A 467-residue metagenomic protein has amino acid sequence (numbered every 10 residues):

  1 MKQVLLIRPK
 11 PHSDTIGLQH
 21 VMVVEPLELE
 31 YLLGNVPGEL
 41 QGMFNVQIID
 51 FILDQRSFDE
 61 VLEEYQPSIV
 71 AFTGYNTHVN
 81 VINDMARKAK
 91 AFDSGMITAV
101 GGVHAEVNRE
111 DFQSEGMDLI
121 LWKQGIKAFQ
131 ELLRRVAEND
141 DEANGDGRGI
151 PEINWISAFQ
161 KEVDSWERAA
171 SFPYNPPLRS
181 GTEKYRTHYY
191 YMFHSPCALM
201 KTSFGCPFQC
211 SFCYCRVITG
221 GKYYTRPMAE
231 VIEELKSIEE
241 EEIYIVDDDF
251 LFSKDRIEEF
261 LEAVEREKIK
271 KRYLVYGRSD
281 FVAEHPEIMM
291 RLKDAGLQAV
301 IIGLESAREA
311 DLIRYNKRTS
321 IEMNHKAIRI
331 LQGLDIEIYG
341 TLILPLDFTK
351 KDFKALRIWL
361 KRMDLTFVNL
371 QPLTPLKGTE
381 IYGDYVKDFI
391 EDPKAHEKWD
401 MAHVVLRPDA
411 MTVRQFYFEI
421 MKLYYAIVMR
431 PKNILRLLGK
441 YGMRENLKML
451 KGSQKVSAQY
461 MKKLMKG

Functional and structural regions predicted by a protein language model:
K2-S237: Acidic, low-complexity intrinsically disordered segments
Q3-L6, I16-L18, M43-N45, Y65-S68 (+3 more regions): Radical SAM enzyme core and accessory elements
I7, G125, M289-A307, T366-P375: Non-cysteine beta-strand/loop elements that form the S-adenosyl-L-methionine
P11-T15, F208, D255, A310 (+4 more regions): Flexible glycine/acidic-rich beta-alpha junction loops that bind and position SAM and/or redox cofactors in anaerobic
I97-A99, L121, N154, L274 (+3 more regions): Structural detector of well-ordered beta-strand residues that form the stable sheet scaffold of enzyme domains
R109-S114, D347-R362: Catalytic cores of alpha/beta
R179-L342, L346, A355-I358: Radical SAM [4Fe-4S] cluster-binding motif and immediate context
